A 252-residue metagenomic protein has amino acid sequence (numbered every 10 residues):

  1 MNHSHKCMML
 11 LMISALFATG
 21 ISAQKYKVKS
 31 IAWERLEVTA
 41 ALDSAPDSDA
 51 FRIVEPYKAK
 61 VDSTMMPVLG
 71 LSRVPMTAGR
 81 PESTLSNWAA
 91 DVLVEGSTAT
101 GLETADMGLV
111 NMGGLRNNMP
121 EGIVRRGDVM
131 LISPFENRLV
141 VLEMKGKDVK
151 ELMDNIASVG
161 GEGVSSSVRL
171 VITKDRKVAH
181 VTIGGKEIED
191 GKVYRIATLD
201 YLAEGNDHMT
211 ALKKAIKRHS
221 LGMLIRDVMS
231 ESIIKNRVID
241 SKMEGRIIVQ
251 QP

Functional and structural regions predicted by a protein language model:
M1-M9: Bacterial N-terminal signal peptides that target proteins for export
M9-A18: Bacterial N-terminal signal peptides
T19-A23: Sec/Tat signal peptide C-region and signal peptidase I cleavage site
K25-A41, S83, N87-P252: Feature captures C-terminal
R35-P46, R52, G70-R73: Membrane metalloprotein/metal-transporter helix-bundle signature
D49-A59: Post-signal-peptide N-terminal segment of Sec-exported extracytoplasmic proteins
S63-R80, H208-A215: Acidic/histidine-rich, surface-exposed loop or edge segments in extracytoplasmic proteins
